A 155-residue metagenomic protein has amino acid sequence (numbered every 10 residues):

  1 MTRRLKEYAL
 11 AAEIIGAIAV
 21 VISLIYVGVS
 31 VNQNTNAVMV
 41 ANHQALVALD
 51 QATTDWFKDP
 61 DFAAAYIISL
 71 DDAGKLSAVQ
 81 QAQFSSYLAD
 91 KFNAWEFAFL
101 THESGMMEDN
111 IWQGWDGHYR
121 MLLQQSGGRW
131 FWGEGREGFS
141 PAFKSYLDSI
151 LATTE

Functional and structural regions predicted by a protein language model:
M1-L76: Membrane-proximal alpha-helical anchors
R3-L5, A89-D90, Y146: Short leucine-rich amphipathic alpha-helices used at interfaces
E7, S77-A78, S126, S140: General structural signal for secondary-structure boundaries
A45, A52, D59, D71 (+4 more regions): Residue-level signal for alpha-helical context at structural boundaries
K75-L88: Structural motif
S85-Q125: Structured, soluble extracytoplasmic/luminal domains of envelope-associated proteins
I111-E155: Eukaryote-biased recognition of C-terminal alpha-helical segments
